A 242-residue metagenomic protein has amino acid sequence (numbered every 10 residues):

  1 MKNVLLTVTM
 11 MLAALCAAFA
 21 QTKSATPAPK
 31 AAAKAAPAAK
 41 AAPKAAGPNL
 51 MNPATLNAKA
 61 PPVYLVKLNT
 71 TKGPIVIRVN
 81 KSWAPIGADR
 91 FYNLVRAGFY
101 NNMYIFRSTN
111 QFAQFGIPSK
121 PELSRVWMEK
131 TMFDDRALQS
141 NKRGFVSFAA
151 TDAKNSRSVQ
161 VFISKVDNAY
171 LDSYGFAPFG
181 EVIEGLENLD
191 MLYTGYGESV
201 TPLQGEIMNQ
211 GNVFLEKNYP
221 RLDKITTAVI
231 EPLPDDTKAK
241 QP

Functional and structural regions predicted by a protein language model:
M1-V4: Positively charged n-region of N-terminal signal peptides that target proteins for export
T7-C16: Bacterial N-terminal signal peptides
Q21-P242: Cyclophilin-like peptidyl-prolyl cis-trans isomerases
